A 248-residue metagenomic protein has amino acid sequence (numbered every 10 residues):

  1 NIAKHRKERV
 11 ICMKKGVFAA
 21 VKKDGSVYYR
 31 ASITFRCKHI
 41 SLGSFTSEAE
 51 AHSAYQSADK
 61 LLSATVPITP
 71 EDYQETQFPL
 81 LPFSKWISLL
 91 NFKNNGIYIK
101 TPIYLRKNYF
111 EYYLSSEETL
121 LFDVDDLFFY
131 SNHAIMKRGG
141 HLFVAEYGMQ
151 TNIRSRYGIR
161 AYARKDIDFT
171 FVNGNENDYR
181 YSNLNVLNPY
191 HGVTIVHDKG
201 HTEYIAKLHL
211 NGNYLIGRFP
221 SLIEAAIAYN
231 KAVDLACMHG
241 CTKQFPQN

Functional and structural regions predicted by a protein language model:
N1-S26, K60, D72-G200, N248: Basic K/R-rich, polyanion-interacting modules in nucleoproteins and related proteins
V27-I33, E203-L208: Short beta-strand motif preference
A31, A51-D59, V193, A206 (+1 more regions): An aromatic-rich alpha-helical recognition segment common to small helix-rich domains
K38-A49, N213-I223: A short, exposed loop/beta-hairpin motif centered on an aromatic-Gly-Thr core
G43, S53, A64, G217-R218 (+1 more regions): Intrinsically disordered, low-complexity regions enriched in proline, serine, glycine and charged residues
E50-S57, I68, D72-E75: Non-catalytic protein-protein interaction scaffold segments in large eukaryotic complex-forming proteins
D59-P70, V233-Q244: Short arginine-rich
D198-L208, P220-K231, P246-Q247: Eukaryotic intrinsically disordered, low-complexity regions
